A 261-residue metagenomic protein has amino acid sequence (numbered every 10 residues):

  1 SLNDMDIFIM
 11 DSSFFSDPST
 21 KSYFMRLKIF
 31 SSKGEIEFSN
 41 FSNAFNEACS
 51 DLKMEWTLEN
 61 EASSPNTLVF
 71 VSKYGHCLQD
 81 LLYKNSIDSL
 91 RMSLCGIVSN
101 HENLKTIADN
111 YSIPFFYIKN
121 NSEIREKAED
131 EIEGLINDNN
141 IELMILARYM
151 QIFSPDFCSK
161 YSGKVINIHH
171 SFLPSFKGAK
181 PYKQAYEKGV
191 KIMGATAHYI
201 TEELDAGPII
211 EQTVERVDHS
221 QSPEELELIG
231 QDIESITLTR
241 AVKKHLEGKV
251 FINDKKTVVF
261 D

Functional and structural regions predicted by a protein language model:
S1-S64: A conserved regulatory-domain signal marking ACT and ACT-like small-molecule sensing domains and adjacent regulatory
S63-D80: Short, low-order "capping/linker" segments at domain edges
Y83, E129-E133, K180: Charged helix-capping and loop-helix junction motifs
S86-I87: Conserved mixed alpha/beta catalytic, RNA-binding, or beta-rich assembly cores of soluble enzyme, regulatory
M92-N103: Short internal beta-strands
S93-C95, P114-K119, K164-H169: Short hydrophobic/aromatic-enriched beta-strand-loop microsegments
H101, I124, A128, N139-D261: Donor/substrate-binding cores of folate-linked one-carbon enzymes
D109, I113-N139: Adenosine-nucleotide cofactor-binding segment
